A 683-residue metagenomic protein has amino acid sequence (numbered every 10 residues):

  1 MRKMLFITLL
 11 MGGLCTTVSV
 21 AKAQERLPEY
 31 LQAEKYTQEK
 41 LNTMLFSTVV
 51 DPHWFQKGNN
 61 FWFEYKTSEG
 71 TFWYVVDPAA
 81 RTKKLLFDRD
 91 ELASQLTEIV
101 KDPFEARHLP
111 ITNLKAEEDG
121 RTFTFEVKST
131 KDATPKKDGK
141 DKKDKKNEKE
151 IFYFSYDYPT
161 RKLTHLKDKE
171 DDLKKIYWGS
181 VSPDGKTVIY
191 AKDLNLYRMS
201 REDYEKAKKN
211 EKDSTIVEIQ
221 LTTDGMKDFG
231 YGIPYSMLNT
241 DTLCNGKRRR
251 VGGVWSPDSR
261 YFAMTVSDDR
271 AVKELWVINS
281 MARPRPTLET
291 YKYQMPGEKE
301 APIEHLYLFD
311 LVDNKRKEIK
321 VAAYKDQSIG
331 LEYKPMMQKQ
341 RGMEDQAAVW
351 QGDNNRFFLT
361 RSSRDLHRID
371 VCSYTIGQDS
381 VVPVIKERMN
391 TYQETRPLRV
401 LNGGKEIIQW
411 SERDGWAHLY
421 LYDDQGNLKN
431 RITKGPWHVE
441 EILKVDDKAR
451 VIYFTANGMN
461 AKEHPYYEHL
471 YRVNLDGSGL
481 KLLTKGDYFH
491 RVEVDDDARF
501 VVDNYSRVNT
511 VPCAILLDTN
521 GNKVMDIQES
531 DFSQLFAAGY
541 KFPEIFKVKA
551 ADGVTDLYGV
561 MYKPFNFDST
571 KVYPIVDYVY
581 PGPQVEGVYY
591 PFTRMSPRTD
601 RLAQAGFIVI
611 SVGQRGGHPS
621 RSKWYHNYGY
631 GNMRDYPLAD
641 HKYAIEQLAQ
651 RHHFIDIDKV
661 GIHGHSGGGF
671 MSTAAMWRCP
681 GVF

Functional and structural regions predicted by a protein language model:
M1-M4: Positively charged n-region of N-terminal signal peptides that target proteins for export
I7-T16: Bacterial N-terminal signal peptides
T8, A21-P512, L516-T519, S533 (+2 more regions): Beta-propeller folds
G12-G13, A263, G559, G661: Small side chains
T16-T17, E586: Intrinsically disordered, low-complexity, compositionally biased regions/tails
P52, E274, Q346, A449 (+1 more regions): Serine-hydrolase catalytic core recognition
